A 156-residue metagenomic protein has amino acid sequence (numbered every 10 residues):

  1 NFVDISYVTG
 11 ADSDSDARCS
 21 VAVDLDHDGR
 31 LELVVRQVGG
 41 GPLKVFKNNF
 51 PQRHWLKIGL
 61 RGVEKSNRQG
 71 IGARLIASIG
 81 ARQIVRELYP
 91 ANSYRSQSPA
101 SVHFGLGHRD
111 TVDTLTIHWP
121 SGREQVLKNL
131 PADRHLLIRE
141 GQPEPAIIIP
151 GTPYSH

Functional and structural regions predicted by a protein language model:
V3-H156: Gly/Ser/Thr/Pro-enriched helix-cap/hinge segments flanking short amphipathic alpha-helices
